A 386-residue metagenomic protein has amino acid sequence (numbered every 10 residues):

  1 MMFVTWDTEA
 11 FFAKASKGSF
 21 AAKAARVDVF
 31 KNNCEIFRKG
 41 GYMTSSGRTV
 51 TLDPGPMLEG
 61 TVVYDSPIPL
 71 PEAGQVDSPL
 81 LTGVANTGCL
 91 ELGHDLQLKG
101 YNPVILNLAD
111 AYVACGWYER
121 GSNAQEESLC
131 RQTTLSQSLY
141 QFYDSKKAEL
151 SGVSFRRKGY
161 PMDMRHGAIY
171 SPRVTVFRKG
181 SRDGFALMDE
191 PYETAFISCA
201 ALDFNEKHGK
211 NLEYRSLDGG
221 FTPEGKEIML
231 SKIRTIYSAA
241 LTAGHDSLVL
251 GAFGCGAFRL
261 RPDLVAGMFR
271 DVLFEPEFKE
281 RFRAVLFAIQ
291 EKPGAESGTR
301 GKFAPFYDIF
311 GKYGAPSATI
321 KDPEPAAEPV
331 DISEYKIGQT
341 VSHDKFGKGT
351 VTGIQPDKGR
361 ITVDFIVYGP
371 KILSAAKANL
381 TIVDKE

Functional and structural regions predicted by a protein language model:
M1-L248, A252-K321: Macrodomain-like recognition of ADP-ribose-binding/processing modules
I320-T340: Mixed-charge, Lys/Arg-rich low-complexity intrinsically disordered regions
I332, T381-I382: Structured alpha-helical
G349-V351: Conserved hydrophobic positions within beta-strands
I354-G359: Short, conserved beta-turn/loop elements at beta-strand boundaries and strand-helix junctions
R360-L380: A short macromolecule-binding patch
K385-E386: Long, charged, low-complexity intrinsically disordered regions
